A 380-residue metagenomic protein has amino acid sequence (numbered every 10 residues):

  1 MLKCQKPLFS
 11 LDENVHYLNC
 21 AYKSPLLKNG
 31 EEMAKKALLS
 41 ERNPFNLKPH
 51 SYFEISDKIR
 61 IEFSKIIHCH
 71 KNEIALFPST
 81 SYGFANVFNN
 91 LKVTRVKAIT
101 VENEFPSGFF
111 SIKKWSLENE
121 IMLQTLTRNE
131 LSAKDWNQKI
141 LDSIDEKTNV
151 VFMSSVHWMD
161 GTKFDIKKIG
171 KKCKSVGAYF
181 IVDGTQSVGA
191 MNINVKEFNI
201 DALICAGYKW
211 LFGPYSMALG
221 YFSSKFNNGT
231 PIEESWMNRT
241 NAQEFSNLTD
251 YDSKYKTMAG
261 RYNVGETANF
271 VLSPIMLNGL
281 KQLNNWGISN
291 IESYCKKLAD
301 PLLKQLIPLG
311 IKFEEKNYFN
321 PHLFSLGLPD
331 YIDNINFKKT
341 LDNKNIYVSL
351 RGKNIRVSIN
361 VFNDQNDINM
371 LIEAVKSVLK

Functional and structural regions predicted by a protein language model:
M1-K380: Pyridoxal 5′-phosphate
